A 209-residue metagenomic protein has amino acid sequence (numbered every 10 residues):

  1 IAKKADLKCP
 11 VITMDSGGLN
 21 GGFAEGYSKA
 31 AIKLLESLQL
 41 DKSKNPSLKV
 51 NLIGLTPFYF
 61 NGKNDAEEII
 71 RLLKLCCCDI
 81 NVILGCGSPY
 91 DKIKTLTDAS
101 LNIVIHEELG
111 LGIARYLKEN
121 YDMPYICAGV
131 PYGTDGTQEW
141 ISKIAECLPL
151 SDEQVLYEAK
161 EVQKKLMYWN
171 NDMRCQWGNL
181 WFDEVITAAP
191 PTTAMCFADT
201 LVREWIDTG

Functional and structural regions predicted by a protein language model:
I1-G209: An N-terminal assembly and electron-transfer interface module characteristic of large anaerobic redox and radical
